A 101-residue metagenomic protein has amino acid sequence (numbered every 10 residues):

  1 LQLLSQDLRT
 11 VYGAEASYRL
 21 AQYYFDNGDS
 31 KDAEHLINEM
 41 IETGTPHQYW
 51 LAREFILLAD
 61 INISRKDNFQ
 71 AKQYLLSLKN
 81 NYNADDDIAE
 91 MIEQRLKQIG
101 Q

Functional and structural regions predicted by a protein language model:
L1-Q101: Acidic, polar-rich low-complexity tracts and alpha-helical solenoid repeat scaffolds
